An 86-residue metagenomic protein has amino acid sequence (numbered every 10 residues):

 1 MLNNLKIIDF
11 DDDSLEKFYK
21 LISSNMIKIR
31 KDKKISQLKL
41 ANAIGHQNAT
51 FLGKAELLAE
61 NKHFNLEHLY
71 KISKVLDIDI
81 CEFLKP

Functional and structural regions predicted by a protein language model:
L2-K33: A short, Lys/Arg-rich alpha-helix, primarily the initiator
N25, S36, N65-H68, D79: Residues that mark the N-terminal boundary/hinge immediately upstream of a DNA-recognition element
M26, L40-A41, F51-A55, F83: Conserved hydrophobic/aromatic packing and binding residues within compact polymer-binding modules
D32, A43, V75: Residues within the alpha-helical elements of helix-turn-helix
K34, L58-K74: Short, basic-rich loop-to-helix N-cap that marks the start of a DNA-contacting helix
Q37-N42, I72: Short alpha-helical "recognition helix" segments of helix-turn-helix
H46-K62: Recognition helix of helix-turn-helix/homeodomain-like DNA-binding domains that insert into the DNA major groove
L76-P86: Short C-terminal boundary/hinge segments that cap the last helix of small helical domains
